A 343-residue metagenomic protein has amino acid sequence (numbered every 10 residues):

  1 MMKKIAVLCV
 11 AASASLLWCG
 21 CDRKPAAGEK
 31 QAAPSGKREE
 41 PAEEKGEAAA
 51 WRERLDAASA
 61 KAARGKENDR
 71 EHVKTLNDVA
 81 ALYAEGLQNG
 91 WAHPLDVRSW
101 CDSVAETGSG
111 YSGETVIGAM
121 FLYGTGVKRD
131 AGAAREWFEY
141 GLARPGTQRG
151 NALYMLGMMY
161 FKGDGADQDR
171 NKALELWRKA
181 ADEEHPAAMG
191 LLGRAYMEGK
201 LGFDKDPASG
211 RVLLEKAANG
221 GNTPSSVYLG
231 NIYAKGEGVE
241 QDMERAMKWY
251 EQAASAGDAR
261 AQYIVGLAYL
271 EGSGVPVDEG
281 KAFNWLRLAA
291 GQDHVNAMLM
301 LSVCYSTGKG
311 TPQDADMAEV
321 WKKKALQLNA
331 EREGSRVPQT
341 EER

Functional and structural regions predicted by a protein language model:
M1-C19: Sec-dependent bacterial lipoprotein signal peptides
G20-K24: Bacterial signal peptide processing site
E29-A57, K61: Post-signal peptide N-terminal segment of mature Sec-exported envelope proteins
R64-E71, L76, Y83-G90, T107-E114 (+12 more regions): Short helix-capping/linker turns of helical repeat alpha-solenoids
D78-L87, E114-Y123, G141, L153-K162 (+6 more regions): Hydrophobic face of amphipathic alpha-helices that form TPR/SEL1-like repeat modules and related alpha-solenoid
G90-S99, K128-W137, D167-L176, F203-L213 (+3 more regions): Structural signature of tandem alpha-helical TPR/SEL1-like repeats, specifically the intra-repeat loop/turn
S103-V104, Y140-G141, K179-A180, K216-A217 (+3 more regions): Canonical positions in the second alpha-helix
M300-R343: Terminal, low-structured helical/coil segments at or just beyond the last alpha-helical repeat
